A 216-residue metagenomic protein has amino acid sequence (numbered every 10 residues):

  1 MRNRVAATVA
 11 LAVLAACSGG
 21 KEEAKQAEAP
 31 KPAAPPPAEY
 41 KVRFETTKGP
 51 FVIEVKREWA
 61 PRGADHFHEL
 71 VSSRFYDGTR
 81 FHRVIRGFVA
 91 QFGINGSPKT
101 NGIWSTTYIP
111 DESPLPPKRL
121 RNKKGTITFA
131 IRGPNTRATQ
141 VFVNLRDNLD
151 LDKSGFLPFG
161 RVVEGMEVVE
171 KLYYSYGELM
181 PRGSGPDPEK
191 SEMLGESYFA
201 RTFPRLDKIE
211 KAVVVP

Functional and structural regions predicted by a protein language model:
M1-A7: Bacterial N-terminal signal peptides that target proteins for export
A7-A16: Bacterial N-terminal signal peptides
C17-P216: Cyclophilin-like peptidyl-prolyl cis-trans isomerases
